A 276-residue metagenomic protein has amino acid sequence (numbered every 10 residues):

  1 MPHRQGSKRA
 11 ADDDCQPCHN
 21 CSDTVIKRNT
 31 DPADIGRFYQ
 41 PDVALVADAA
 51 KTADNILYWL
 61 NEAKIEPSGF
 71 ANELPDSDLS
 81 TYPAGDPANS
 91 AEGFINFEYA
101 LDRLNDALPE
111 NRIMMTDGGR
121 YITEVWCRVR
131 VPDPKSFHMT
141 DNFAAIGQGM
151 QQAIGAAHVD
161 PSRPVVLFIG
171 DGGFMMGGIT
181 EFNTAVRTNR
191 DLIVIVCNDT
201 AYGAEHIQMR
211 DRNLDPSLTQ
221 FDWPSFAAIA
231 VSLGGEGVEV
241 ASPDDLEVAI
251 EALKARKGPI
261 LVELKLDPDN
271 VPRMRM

Functional and structural regions predicted by a protein language model:
M1-A10, T123-Y202: Thiamine diphosphate
M1-E73: Glycine-rich, acidic loop regions that bind phosphate or pyrophosphate groups
Q5-Q16, V129, A228, P243-M276: Glycine/aspartate-rich loop-and-adjacent alpha/beta segment that forms the canonical ThDP
D12-C15, G36-Q40, I56-Y58, E124-R130 (+4 more regions): Short acidic, glycine/serine/threonine-rich loops at helix termini
N20-T24, Q40-P41, P109-R112, P132-K135 (+5 more regions): Short coil/turn connectors at secondary-structure junctions
I35-A44, K135-T140, M176, H206-T219: Short beta-alpha connecting loops at secondary-structure transitions that line or flank enzyme active sites
V43-A44, D48, T52, Y58 (+3 more regions): Conserved thiamine diphosphate
D76-S162: Active-site diphosphate/adenylate-binding microenvironment
